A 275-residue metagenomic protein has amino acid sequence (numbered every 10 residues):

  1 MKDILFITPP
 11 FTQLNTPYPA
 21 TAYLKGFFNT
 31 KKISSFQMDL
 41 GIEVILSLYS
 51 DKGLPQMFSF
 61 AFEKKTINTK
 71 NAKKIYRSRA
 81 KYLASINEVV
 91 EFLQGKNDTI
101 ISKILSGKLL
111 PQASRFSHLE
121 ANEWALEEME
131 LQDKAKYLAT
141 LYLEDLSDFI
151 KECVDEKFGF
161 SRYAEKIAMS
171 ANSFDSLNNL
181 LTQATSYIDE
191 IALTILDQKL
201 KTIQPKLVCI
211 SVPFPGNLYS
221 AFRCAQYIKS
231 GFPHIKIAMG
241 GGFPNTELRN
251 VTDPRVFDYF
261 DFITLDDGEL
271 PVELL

Functional and structural regions predicted by a protein language model:
M1-I4, I203-Q204: A short, charged/proline- and glycine-enriched loop that marks the coil->beta-strand transition at the N-terminal
D3-Q13: Nucleotide-activated donor-dependent transferases that construct or modify glycoconjugates
F11-L14, P19-N29, S34-D51, V89-H118 (+3 more regions): Glycine-rich beta-alpha loop elements in corrinoid/cobalamin-binding modules across cobalamin-dependent enzymes
L46-F62: Charged, often glycine-rich, active-site loop that binds/positions anionic groups
F60-N68, F262-E269: Acidic, His- and aromatic-enriched active-site or binding-groove loops in soluble protein domains that engage sugars
T66-E88: Active-site donor-binding segments of glycosyltransferases and PAPS-dependent sulfotransferases
Q132-E165: A short, flexible N-terminal coil/short beta segment enriched in small residues
